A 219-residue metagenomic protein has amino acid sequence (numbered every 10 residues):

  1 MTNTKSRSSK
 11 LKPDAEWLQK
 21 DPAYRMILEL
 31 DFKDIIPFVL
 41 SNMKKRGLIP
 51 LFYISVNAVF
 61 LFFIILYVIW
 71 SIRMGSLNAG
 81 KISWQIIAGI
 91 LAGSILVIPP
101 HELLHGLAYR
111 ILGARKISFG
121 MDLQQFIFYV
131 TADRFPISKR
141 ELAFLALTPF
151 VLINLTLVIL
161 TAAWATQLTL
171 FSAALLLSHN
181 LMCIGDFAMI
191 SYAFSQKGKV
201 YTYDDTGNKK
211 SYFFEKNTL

Functional and structural regions predicted by a protein language model:
T2-I72, F128-N217: Metalloprotease/metallohydrolase-associated module, dominated by Zn2+-dependent proteases
I72-G80: Membrane-interface helix termini and inter-helical loops of multi-pass transporters
A79-W84, L107-G113, T131-S138: Short juxtamembrane and helix-loop transition motifs at transmembrane-helix boundaries in membrane proteins
K81-I98: Short pre-active-site segment immediately N-terminal to the catalytic Zn-binding motif
S94, L104, I117: Catalytic donor/gating beta->alpha subdomain of glycosyltransferases that bind UDP-sugars
V97-R110, P149: Active-site recognition of the HExxH zinc-binding catalytic motif
L107-M121, S191-F194: Membrane-water interface of transmembrane alpha-helices
A114-R134: Juxtamembrane inter-helical linkers in multi-pass membrane proteins
